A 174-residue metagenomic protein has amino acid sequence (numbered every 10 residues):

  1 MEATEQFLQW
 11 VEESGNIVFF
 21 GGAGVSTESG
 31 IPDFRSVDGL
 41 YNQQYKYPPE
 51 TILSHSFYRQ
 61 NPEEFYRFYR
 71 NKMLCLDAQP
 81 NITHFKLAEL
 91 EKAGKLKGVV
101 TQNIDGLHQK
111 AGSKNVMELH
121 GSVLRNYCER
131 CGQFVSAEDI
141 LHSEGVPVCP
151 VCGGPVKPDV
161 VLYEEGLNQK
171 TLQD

Functional and structural regions predicted by a protein language model:
M1-D174: Conserved catalytic core of sirtuin-type NAD+-dependent deacylases
